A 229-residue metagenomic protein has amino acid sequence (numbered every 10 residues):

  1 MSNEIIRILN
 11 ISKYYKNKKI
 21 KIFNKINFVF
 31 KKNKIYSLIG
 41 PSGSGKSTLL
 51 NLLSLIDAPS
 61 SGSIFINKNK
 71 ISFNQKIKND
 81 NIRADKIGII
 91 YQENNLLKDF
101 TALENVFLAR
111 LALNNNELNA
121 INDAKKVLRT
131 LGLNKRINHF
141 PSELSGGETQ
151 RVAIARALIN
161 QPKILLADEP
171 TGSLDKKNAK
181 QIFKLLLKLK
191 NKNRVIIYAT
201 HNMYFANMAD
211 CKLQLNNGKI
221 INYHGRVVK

Functional and structural regions predicted by a protein language model:
S54: Helix-to-loop junction immediately C-terminal to a conserved catalytic motif
G62-F73: Conserved ABC transporter NBD signature motif
F100-A109: Short coil-to-helix segment of the ABC ATPase nucleotide-binding domain corresponding to the Q-loop/switch region
F140-L144, E148-Q150: Conserved ABC ATPase signature
I159-K163: A short, proline-enriched helix->beta-strand linker immediately N-terminal to the Walker B motif in ABC-type P-loop
L165-D168: Catalytic Walker B motif of ABC-type/P-loop ATPase nucleotide-binding domains
